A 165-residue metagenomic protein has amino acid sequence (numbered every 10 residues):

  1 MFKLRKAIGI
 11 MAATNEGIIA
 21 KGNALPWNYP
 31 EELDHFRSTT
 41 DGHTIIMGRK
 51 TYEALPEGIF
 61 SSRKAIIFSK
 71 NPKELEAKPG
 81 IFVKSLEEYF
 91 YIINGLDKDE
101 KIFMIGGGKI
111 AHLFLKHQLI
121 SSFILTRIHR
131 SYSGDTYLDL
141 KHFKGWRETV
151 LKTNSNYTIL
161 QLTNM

Functional and structural regions predicted by a protein language model:
F2-M165: Enzymes that bind and transform nitrogen-containing heteroaromatic metabolites
